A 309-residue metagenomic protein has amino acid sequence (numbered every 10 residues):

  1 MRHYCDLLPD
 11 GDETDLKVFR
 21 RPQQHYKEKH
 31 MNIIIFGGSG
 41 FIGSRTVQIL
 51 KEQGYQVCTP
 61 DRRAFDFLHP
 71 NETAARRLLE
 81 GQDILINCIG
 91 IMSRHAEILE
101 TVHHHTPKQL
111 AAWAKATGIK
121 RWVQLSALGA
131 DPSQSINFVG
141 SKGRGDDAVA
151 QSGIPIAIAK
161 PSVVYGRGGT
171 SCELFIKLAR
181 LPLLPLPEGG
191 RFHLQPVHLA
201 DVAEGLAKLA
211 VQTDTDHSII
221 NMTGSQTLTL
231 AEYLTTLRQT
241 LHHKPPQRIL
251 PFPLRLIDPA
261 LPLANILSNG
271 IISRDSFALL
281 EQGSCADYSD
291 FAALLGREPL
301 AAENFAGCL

Functional and structural regions predicted by a protein language model:
I33-Q53: N-terminal Rossmann NAD(P)H-binding glycine-rich loop of SDR-like oxidoreductase domains
F67-Q109, W113-T117, L128-P132: NAD(P)H-binding glycine-rich loop region in Rossmannoid oxidoreductase-like domains and their noncatalytic homologs
L85, V202, L206, M222 (+2 more regions): Non-catalytic, hydrophobic alpha-helical segments
S126, D147-G168, K177: Conserved beta-loop-beta element that borders a ligand/cofactor-binding pocket
T170-S171, G189-A210, S218-N221: Substrate-positioning beta->alpha
H193-A200, I220-T240, P251-P262, E298-A301: Substrate-binding strand-loop-helix patch in Rossmann-like NAD(P)-dependent oxidoreductase/epimerase domains
R238-G283: Terminal hydrophobic/aromatic helix or amphipathic segment near a protein terminus
Q282-L309: Amphipathic terminal alpha-helices
